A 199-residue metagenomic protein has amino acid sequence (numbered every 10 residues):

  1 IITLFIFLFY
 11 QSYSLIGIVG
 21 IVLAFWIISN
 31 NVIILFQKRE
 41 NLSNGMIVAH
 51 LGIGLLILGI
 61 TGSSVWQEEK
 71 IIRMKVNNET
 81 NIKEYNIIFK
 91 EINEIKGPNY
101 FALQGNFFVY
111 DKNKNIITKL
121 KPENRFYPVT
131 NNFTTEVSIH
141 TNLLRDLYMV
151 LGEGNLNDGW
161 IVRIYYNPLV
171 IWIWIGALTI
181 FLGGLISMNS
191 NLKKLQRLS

Functional and structural regions predicted by a protein language model:
I1-I82, I87, W172-S199: Contiguous transmembrane helix-bundle modules in multi-pass membrane proteins
R39, M46, W66, N93 (+2 more regions): Residue-level detector of functional hotspots within protein domains
T61, I92-I95, N167: Short beta-turn/strand-loop junction motif enriched in small, turn-promoting residues
K70-W160: Soluble non-transmembrane domains of integral membrane proteins
I161-I175: Juxtamembrane/start-of-transmembrane alpha-helix segments at the extracytoplasmic/lumenal side of membrane anchors
